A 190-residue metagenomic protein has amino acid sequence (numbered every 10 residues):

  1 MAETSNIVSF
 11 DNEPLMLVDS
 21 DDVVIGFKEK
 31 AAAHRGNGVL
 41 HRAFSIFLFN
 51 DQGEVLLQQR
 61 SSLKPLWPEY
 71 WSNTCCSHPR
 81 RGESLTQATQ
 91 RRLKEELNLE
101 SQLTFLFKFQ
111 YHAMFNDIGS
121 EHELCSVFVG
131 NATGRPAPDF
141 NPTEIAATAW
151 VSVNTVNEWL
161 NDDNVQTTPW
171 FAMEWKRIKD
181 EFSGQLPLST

Functional and structural regions predicted by a protein language model:
A2-S45, F49-D51: Acidic, metal-coordinating catalytic segment for phosphate/diphosphate chemistry, firing primarily on the Nudix
S20, Q59-R60, V153: Residues immediately flanking
A32, E69, R81, F107-T190: Nudix hydrolase/Nudix homology domain
V39, K64, P68, H78-G82 (+2 more regions): Hydrophobic alpha-helical segments and helix-packing faces
A43-C76: A glycine-rich, hydrophobic loop/mini-helix early in the fold
L56-L57, T74-L106, F128: The catalytic Nudix box helix
